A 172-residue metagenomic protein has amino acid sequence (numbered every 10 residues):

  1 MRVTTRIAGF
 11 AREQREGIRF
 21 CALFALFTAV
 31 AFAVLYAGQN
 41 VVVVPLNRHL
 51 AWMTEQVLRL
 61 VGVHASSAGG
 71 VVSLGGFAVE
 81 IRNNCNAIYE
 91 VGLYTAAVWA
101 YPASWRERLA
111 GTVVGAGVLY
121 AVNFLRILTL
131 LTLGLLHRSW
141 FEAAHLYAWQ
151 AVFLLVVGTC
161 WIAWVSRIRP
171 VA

Functional and structural regions predicted by a protein language model:
M1-A172: Hydrophobic N-terminal alpha-helices or hydrophobic patches in metabolic proteins across all domains of life
